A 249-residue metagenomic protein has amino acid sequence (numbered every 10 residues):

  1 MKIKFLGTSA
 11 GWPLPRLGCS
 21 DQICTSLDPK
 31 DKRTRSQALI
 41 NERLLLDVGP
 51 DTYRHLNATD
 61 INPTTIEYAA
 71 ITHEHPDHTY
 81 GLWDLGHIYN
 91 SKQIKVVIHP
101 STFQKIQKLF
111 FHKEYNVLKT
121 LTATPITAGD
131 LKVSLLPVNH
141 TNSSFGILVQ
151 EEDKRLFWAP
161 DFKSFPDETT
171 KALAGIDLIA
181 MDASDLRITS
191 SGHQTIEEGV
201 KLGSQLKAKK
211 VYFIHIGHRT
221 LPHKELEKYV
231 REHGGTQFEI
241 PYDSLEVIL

Functional and structural regions predicted by a protein language model:
M1-T59, S144-P160, L178: Conserved beta-strand hairpin/beta-sheet module of binuclear metal-dependent hydrolase folds, prominently
I3, D47, L56, H73 (+4 more regions): Divalent metal-coordination and catalytic microenvironments
T8-S9, R43, P50, E74 (+4 more regions): Active-site metal-binding loops of divalent metal-dependent hydrolases
G18-S20, T59-N62, W83-H87, F110-H112 (+4 more regions): Short, glycine/charged-enriched secondary-structure capping and boundary segments
R43, G49-I98, I176-L178: Active-site metal-binding motif and surrounding structural segment of the metallo-beta-lactamase
T59-D60, I126-G129, E168-L173, L249: Short amphipathic alpha-helix with an adjacent loop that forms part of the alpha/beta core around
Q93-F145, E151-E152: Metallo-beta-lactamase
S164-I248: Cap/insert and terminal regions of metallo-dependent hydrolase folds
